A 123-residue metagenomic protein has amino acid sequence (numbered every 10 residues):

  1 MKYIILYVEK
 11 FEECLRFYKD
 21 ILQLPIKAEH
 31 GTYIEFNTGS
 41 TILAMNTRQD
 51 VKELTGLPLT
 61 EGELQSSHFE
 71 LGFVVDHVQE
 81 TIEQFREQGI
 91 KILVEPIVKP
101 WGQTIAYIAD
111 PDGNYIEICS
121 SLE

Functional and structural regions predicted by a protein language model:
M1-K2, L24-G72, I82-A109, S120-E123: Vicinal oxygen chelate
V8-F11, P100: Conserved beta-strand-loop-alpha-helix junction that forms the acyl-donor binding cleft
C14-K19, F85, G113: Conserved active-site tyrosine of GNAT-family acetyltransferases
Y115-I118: Short glycine-/small-residue motifs
